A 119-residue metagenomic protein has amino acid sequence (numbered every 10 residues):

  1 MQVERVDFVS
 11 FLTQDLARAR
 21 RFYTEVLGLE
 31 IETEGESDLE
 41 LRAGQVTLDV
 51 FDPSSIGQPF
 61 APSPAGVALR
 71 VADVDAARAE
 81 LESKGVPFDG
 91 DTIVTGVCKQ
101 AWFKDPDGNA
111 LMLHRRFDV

Functional and structural regions predicted by a protein language model:
M1-A17, T47, A65-L69, F117-V119: N-terminal beta-strand motif that seeds the catalytic metal site of vicinal oxygen chelate
M1-Q2, R78, E82-V119: Vicinal oxygen chelate
D15-E30: Amphipathic alpha-helical segments
F22, D75-E80: Short amphipathic alpha-helices within nucleic acid-binding modules
G28-T33, F88-T92: Short secondary-structure junctions
E30-P62, A110-R116: Conserved short beta-strand elements that form part of the metal-binding/catalytic scaffold of enzyme active sites
E36-D38, G66, C98-Q100: Short hydrophobic/aromatic beta-strand or adjacent loop that forms the aromatic wall/cage of a ligand/substrate-binding
